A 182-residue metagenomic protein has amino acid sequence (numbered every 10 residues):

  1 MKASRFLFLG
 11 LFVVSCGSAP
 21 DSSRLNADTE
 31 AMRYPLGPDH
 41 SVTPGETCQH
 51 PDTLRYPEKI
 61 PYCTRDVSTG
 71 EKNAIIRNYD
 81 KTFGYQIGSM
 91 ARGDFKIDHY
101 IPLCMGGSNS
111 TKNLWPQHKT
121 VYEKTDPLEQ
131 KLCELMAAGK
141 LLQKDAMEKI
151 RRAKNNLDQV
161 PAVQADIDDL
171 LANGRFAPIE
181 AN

Functional and structural regions predicted by a protein language model:
A3-S4, V14-K96, C104-N182: Nuclease and nuclease-like effector domains acting on nucleic acids or nucleotide cofactors
L7-L9: Sec-dependent N-terminal signal peptides
